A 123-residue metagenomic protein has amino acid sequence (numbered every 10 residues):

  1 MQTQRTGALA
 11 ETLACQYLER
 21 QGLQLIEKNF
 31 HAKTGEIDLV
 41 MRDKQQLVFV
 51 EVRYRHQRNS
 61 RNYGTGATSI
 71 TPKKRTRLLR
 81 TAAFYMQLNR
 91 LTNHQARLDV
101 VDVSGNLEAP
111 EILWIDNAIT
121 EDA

Functional and structural regions predicted by a protein language model:
M1-K28: Acidic-basic catalytic patches of nuclease active cores, encompassing PD-(D/E)XK and other metal-cofactor nuclease
L18, L39-N59, L78: Conserved catalytic cores of phosphodiester-cleaving nucleases, focusing on short active-site segments
R20, K33, R42, E121-A123: Positively charged, solvent-exposed patches that mediate nucleic-acid binding
K33-G35, E108: Short acidic/glycine-enriched loop/turn segments that link adjacent beta-strands
D38-M41, D102-S104: Conserved protein-kinase catalytic-loop segment immediately C-terminal to the catalytic Asp of the HRD motif
Y54-V103: Catalytic cores of nucleic-acid endonucleases
S104-A123: Short, low-complexity, polybasic intrinsically disordered segments
